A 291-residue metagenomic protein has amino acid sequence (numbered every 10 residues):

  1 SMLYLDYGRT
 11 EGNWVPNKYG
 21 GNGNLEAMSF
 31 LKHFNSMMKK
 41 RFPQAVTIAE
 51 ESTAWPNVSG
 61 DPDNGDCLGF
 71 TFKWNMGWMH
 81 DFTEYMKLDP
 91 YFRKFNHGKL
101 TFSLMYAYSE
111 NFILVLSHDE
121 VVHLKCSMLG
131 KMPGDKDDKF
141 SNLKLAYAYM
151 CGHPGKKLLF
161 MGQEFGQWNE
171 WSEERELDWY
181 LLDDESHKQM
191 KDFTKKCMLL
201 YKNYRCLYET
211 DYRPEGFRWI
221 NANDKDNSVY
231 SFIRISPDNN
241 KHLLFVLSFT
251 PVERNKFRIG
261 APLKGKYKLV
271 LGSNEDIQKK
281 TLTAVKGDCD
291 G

Functional and structural regions predicted by a protein language model:
S1-G69, K73: Active-site neighborhood of glycoside hydrolase catalytic domains
M2-D6, W55-S59, V122-K125, G166-W171 (+1 more regions): Short catalytic/ligand-binding loop motif for oxyanion handling, primarily in non-cytosolic enzymes, centered on
G8-Y19, G65-G69, L129-K131, S172-L182 (+1 more regions): Short glycine/proline- and charge-enriched loop/turn segments that cap or connect secondary-structure elements
N24-V46, F92-N169, E185-S186, R234-N239: Catalytic-core region of carbohydrate-active enzymes that cleave or remodel glycosidic bonds
V46, G60, F72-W74, H80-T83 (+3 more regions): Domain-wide signal for the mature, well-folded portions of proteins, strongly enriched in nucleus-encoded organellar
G65-D89, S109-H123: Aromatic- and acid-rich polysaccharide-binding/catalytic face of secreted or lumenal carbohydrate-active enzymes
K87-Y91, K99-S103, R218-I220, G291: Short, P/G- and charge-enriched loop/turn segments at secondary-structure junctions
K136-F140, Y149-L159, Q163-G291: Carbohydrate-interacting/catalytic domains
